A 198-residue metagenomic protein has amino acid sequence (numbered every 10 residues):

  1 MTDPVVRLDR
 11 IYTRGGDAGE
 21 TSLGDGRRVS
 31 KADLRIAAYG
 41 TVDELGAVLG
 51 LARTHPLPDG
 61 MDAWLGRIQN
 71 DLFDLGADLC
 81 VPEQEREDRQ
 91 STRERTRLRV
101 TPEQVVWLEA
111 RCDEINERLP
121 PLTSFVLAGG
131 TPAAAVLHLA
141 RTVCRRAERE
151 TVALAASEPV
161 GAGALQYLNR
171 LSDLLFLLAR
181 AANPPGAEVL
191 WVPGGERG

Functional and structural regions predicted by a protein language model:
M1-G198: Phosphate/pyrophosphate-binding loop motifs in nucleotide- or prenyl diphosphate-using proteins
